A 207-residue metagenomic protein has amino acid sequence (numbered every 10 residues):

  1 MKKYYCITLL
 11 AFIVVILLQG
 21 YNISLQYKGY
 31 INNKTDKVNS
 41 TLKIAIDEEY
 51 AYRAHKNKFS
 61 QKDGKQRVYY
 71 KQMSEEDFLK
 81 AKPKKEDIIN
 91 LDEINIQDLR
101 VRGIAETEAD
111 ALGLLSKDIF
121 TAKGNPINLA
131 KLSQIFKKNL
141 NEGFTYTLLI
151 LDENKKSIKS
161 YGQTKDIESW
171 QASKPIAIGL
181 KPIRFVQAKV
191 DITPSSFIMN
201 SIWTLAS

Functional and structural regions predicted by a protein language model:
K2-I23: Extreme N-terminal signal-anchor transmembrane helix of membrane signaling/transducer proteins, especially in bacteria
C6, S24, A172-I176: Residue-level detector of functional hotspots within protein domains
L18, N32-I192: The feature marks either
L25-I31: Juxtamembrane transmembrane-helix termini
P194-S207: N-terminal membrane-entry
